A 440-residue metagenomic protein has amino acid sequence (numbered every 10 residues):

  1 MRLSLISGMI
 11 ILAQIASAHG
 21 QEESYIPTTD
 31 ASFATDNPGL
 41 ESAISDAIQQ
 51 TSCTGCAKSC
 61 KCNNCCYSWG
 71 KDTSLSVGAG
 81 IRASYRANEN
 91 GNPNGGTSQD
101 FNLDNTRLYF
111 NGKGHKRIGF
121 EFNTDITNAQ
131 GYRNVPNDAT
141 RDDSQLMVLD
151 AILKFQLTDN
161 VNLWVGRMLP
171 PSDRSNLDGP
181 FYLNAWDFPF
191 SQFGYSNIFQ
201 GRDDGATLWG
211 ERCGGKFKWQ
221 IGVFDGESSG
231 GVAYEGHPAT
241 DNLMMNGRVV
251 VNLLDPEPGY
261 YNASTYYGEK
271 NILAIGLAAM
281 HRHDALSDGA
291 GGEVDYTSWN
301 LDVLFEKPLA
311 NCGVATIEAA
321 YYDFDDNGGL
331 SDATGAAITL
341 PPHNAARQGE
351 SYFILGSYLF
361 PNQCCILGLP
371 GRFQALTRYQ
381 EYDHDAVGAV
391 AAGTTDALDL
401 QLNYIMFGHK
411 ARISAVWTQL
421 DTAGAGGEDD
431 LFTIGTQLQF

Functional and structural regions predicted by a protein language model:
R2-S17: Gram-negative bacterial Sec-dependent N-terminal signal peptides
A18-R82, G91, G214-G215, F440: N-terminal periplasmic/intermembrane-space "pro-region" immediately following the signal or transit peptide
E22-T35, S45, G70, N92-G96 (+6 more regions): Outer-membrane beta-barrel pore domains
A43, G55, E257-Y260, V314-A315: Short, structured loop/turn "capping" segments at alpha-beta junctions
C53-C56, N262, L273: Low-complexity, intrinsically disordered short segments enriched for Gly/Pro and polybasic residues
N64-S229, G236-E257, Y261-G268, A346-L398 (+1 more regions): Outer membrane beta-barrel
